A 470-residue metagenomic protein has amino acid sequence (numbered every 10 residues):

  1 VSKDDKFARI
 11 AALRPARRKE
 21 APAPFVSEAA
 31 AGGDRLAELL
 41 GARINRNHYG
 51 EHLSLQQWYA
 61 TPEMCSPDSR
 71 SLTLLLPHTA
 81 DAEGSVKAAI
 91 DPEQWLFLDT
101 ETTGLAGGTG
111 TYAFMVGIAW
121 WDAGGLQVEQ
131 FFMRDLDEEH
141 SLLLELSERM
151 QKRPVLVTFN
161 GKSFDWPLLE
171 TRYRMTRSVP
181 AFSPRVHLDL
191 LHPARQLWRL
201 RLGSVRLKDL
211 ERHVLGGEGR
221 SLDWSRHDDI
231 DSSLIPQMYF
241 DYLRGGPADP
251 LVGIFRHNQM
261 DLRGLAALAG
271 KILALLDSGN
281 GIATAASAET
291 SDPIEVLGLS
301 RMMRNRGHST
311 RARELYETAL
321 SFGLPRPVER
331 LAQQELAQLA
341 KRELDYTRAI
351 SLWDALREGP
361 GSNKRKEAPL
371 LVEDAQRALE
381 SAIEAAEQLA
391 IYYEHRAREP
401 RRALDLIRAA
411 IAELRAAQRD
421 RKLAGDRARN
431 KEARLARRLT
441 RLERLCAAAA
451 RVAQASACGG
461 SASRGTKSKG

Functional and structural regions predicted by a protein language model:
V1-P92: N-terminal accessory regions of nucleic-acid-interacting proteins
E83-V155: Conserved RNase H-like, two-metal-ion catalytic cores of nucleic-acid enzymes
A123-G217: Conserved DEDDh/DEDDy metal-dependent 3′-5′ exonuclease domain
Q196, L202-E289: Acidic, Mg2+-coordinating catalytic module of metal-dependent nucleases/exonucleases that use a two-metal-ion mechanism
M303, A340, Y393-E394, E443: Residue at a conserved register position within TPR or TPR-like alpha-solenoid repeats
